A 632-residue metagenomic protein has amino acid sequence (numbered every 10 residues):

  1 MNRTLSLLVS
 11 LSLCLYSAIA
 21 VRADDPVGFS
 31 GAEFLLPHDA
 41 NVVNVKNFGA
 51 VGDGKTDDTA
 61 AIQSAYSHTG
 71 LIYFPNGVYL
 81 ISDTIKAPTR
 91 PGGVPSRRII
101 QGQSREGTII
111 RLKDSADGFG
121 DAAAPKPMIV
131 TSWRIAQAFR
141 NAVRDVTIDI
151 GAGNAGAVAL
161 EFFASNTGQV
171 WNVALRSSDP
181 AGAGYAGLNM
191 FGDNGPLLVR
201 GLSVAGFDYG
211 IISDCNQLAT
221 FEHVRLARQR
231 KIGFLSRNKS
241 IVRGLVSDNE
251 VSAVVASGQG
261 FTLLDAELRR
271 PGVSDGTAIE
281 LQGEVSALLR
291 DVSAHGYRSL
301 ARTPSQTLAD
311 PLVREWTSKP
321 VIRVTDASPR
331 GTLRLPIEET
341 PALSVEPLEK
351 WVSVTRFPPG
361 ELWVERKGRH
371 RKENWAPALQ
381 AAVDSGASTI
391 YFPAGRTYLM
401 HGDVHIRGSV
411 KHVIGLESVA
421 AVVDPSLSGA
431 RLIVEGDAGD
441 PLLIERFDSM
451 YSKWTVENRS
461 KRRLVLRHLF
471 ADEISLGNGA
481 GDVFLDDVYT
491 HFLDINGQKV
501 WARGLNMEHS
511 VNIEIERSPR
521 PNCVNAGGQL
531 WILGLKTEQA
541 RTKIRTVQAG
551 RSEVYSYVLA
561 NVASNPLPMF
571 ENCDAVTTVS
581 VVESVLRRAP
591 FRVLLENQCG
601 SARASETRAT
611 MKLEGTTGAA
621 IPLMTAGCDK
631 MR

Functional and structural regions predicted by a protein language model:
R3-S6, L11, L15-P75, I81-A152 (+17 more regions): Extracellular "leader-to-stem" segments immediately downstream of a signal peptide or signal-anchor in secreted/lumenal
L399-M400, S518: A generic local structural motif
S449-Y451, S460-R463, R467-D472, G477-G618 (+1 more regions): Long, distal/terminal scaffolding or interaction modules with repetitive or compositionally biased sequence
